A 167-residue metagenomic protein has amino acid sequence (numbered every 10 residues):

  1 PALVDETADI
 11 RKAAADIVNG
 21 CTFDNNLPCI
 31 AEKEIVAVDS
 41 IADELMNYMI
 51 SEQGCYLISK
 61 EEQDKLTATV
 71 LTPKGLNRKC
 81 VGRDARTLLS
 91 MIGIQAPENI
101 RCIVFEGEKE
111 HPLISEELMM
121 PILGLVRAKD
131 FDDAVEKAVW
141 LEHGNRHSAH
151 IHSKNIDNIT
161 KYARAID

Functional and structural regions predicted by a protein language model:
P1-K109: ALDH superfamily catalytic-core signature
I94-D167: Conserved C-terminal structural/oligomerization subdomain of aldehyde/semialdehyde dehydrogenase
